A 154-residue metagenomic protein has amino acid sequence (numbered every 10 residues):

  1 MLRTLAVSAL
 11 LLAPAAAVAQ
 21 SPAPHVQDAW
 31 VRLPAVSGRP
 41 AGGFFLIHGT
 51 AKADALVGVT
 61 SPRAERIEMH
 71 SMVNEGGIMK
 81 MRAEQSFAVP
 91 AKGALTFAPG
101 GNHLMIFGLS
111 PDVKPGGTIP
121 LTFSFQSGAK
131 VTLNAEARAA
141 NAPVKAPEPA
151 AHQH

Functional and structural regions predicted by a protein language model:
M1-A9: Bacterial N-terminal signal peptides that target proteins for export
L12-A16: N-terminal signal peptide c-region/cleavage motif recognized by signal peptidases
S21-H154: Compact, glycine-rich, soluble single-domain proteins
